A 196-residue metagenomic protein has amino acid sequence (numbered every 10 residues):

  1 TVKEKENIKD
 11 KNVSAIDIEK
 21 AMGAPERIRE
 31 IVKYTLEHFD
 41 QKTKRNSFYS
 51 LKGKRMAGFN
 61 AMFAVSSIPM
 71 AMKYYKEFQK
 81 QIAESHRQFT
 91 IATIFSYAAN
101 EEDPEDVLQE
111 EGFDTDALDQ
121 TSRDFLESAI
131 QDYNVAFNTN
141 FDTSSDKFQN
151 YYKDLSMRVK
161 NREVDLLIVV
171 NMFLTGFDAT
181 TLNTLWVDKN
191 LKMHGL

Functional and structural regions predicted by a protein language model:
T1-E19: N-terminal accessory segments
V13-V169: Conserved C-terminal RecA-like helicase domain
M22-E26, W186-L191: Alpha-helix capping and helix-loop boundary segments enriched in small/acidic/polar residues
M72-K76, F177, H194: Alpha-helical elements of the RecA-like P-loop NTPase motor core of helicases
T90-I91, H194-L196: Short, surface-exposed, polar/charged, turn-prone segments marking secondary-structure boundaries
L166-V169, F173-N190, L196: A short beta-strand element within the Helicase C-terminal
